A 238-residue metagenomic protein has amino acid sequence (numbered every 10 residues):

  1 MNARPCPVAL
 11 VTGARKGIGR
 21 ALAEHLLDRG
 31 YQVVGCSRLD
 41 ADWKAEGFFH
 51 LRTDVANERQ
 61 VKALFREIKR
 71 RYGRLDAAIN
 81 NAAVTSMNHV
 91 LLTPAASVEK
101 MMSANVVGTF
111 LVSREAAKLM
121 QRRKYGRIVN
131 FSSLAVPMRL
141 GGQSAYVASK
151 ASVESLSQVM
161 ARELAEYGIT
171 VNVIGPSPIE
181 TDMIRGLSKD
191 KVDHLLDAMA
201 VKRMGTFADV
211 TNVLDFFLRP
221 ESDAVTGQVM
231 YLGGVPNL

Functional and structural regions predicted by a protein language model:
R15-K16: Conserved glycine-rich cofactor-binding loop
H89-V90, S97-E99, I184, L195: Substrate-binding pocket helix/loop in short-chain dehydrogenase/reductase
L91, M138-S144, E166-Y167, K202: Active-site loop immediately N-terminal to the catalytic Tyr-X3-Lys motif of short-chain dehydrogenase/reductase
F110-S113, Y125, R203-L232, N237: C-terminal substrate-recognition "lid" of short-chain dehydrogenase/reductases
S113, S149, S157: Active-site helix of classical SDR
K118, R162-E166, D223: Alpha-helical segment proximal to the catalytic Tyr-Lys
S133: Residue(s) in the substrate-gating loop at a strand-loop-helix junction that position the organic substrate next
